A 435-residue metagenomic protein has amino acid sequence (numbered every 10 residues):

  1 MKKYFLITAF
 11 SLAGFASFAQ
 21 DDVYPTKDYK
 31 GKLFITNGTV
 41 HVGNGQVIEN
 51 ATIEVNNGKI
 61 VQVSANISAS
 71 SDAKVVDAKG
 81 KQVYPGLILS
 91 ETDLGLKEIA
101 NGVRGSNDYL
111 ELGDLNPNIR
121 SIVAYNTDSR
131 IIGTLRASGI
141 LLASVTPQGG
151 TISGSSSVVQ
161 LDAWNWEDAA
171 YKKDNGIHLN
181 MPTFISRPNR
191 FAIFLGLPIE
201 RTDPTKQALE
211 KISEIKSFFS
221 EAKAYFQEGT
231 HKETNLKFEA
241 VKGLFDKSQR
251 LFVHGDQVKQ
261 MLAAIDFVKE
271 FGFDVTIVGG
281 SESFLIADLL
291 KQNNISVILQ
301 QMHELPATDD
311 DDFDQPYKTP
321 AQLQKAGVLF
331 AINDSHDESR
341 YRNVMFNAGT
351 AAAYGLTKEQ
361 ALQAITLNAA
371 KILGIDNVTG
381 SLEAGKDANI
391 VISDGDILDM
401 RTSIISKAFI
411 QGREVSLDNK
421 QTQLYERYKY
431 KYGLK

Functional and structural regions predicted by a protein language model:
M1-P25: Bacterial Sec-dependent N-terminal signal peptides
D21-T36: Short N-terminal segments immediately surrounding and downstream of signal-peptide cleavage
P25-K27, V40, N44-Y84: Histidine-rich, glycine-flanked metal-binding segment
G31-I35, A69-I122, A137: Replace "His-x-His-based motif
N37, I99-A100, S106-L112, N116-N118 (+4 more regions): His/Asp/Glu-enriched, well-ordered alpha-helical/loop segment that forms or immediately abuts the divalent-metal
G38, I53, G58, G80 (+10 more regions): Divalent metal-coordination and catalytic microenvironments
G38-H41, E383-Y428: C-terminal cap of metal-dependent C-N hydrolases
S138-V275: Polyanionic/metal-chelating signatures
